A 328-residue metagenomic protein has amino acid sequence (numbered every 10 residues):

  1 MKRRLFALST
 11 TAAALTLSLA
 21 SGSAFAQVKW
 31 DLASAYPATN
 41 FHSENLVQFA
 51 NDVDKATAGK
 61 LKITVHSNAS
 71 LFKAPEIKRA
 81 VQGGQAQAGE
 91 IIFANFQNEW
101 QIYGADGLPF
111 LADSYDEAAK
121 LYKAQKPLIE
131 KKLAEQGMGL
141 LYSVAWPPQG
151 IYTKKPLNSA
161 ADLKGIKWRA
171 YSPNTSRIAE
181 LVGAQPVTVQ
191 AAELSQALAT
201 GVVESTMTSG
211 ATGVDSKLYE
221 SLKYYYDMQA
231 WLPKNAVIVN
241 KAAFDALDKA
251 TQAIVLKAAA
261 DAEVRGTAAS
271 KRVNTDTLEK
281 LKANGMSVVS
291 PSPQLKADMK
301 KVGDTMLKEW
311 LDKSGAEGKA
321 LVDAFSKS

Functional and structural regions predicted by a protein language model:
R4-L5, A12, Q27-E117, Q125-S328: N-terminal secretory/targeting leader peptides
T16: Acidic/charged coordination and interface sites in well-structured regions
L19-S21: N-terminal signal peptide c-region/cleavage motif recognized by signal peptidases
S23-F25: Signal peptide processing junction and immediate N-terminal pro/mature segment of secreted/exported proteins
K120: Short beta-strand-centered segments that line the small-molecule binding cleft or hinge of alpha/beta clamshell
